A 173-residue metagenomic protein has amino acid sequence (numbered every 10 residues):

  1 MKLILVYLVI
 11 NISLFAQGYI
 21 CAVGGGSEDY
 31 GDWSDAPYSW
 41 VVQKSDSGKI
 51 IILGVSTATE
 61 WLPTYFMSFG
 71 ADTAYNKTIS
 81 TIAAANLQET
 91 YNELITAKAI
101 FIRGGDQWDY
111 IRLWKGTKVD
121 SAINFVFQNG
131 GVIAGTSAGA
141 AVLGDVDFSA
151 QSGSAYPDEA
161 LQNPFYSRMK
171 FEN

Functional and structural regions predicted by a protein language model:
K2-L14: Sec-dependent N-terminal signal peptides
I10, G18, K98-A99, N129-I133: N-terminal hydrophobic or amphipathic segments with adjacent small-residue motifs that include Sec signal peptides
Q17-D109: Extended, subdomain-level signal for the structured scaffold at the beginning of enzyme domains
Y65, R112-N173: Class I SAM-dependent methyltransferase SAM-binding "motif I" and its flanking Rossmann-like core
